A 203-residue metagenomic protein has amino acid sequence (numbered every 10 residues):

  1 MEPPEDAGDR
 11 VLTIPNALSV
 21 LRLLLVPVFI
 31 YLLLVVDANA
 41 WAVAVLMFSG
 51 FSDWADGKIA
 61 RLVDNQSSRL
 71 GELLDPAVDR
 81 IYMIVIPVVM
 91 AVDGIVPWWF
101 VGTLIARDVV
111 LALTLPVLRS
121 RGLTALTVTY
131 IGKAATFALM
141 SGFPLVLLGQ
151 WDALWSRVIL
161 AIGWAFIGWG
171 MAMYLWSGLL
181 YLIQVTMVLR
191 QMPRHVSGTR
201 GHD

Functional and structural regions predicted by a protein language model:
M1-D203: Alpha-helical transmembrane bundles and membrane-interface segments of multipass inner-membrane proteins
